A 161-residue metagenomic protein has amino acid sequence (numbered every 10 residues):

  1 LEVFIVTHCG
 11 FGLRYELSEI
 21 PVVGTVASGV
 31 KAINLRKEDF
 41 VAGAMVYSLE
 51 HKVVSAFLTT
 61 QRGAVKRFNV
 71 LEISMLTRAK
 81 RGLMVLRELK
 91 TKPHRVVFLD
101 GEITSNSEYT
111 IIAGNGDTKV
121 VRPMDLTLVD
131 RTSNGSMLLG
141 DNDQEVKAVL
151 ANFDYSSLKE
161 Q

Functional and structural regions predicted by a protein language model:
L1-Q161: Short, structured "edge-of-domain" segments at secondary-structure transitions
